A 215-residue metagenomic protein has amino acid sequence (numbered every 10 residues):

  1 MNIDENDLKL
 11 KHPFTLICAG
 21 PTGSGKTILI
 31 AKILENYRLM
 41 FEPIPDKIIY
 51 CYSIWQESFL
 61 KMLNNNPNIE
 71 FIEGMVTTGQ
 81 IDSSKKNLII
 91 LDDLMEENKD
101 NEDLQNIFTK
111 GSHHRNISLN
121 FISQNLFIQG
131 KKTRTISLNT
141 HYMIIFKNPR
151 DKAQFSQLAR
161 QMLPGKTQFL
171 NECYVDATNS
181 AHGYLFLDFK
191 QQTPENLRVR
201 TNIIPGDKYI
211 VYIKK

Functional and structural regions predicted by a protein language model:
M1-L10: Pre-Walker A adenine-sensing motif
F14-L39, P43, S53-S58, N64-Q168: Conserved P-loop NTPase motor cores
I48: An amphipathic, basic-hydrophobic helix/alpha-beta surface used to engage anionic, phosphate-rich ligands or surfaces
R134-K215: Conserved GTP-binding G-domain of TRAFAC-class P-loop NTPases and closely related GTPase folds
